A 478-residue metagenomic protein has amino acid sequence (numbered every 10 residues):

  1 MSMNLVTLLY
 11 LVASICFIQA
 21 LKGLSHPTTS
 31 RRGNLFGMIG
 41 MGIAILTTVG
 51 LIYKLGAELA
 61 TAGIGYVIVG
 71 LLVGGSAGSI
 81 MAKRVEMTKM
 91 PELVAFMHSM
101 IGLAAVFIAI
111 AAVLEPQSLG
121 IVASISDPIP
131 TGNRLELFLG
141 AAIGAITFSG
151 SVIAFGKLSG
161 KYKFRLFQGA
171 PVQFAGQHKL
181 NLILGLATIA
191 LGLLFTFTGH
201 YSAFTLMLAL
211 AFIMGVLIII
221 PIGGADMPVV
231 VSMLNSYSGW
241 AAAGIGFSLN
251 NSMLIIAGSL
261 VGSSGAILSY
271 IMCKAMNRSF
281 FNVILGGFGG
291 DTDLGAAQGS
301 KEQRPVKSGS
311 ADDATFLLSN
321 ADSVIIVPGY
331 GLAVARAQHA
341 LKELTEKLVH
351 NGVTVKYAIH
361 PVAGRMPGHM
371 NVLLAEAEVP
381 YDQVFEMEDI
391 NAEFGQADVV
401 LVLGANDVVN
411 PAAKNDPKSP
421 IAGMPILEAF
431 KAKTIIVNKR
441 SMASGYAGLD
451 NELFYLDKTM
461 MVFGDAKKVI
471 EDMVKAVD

Functional and structural regions predicted by a protein language model:
M1-S14, E58-G75, N133-F148, G199-L210: Structural signature of hydrophobic alpha-helical transmembrane segments
S14-F17, I39-T48, Y66-G74, G78 (+9 more regions): Alpha-helical transmembrane segments in multi-pass membrane proteins
F17-T29, G75-V94, S151-Q168, M214-M227 (+1 more regions): C-terminal ends of transmembrane helices
T28-I39, E86-L103, L158, Y162-L166 (+4 more regions): Short, non-helical or kinked segments that cap or interrupt transmembrane helices
F36-V49, F96-A109, A175-I189, M233-G246: Small-residue-rich segments of transmembrane alpha-helices in multi-pass membrane proteins, especially helix faces
T48-I68, S79-K89, V106-S124: Transmembrane alpha-helix boundary signature
L260-A321: Membrane-interfacial segments at transmembrane helix termini in multi-pass membrane proteins
E302-D478: Structured cytosolic domains appended to multi-pass membrane proteins
